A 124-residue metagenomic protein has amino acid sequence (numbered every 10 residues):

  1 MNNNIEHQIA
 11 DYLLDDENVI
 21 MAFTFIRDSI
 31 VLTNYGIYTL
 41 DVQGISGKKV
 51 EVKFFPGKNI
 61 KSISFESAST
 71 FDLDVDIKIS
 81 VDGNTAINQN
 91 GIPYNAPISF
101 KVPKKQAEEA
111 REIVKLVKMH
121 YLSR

Functional and structural regions predicted by a protein language model:
M1-L32, Y94-A96, P103-I113: Anionic N-terminal interaction surfaces
I5-D11, E51, F65-E66, A86-N88: Intrinsically disordered, low-complexity boundary segments flanking structured domains
M21-K49: Conserved beta-hairpin
I37-Y38, V50-A68, K78-D82: Phosphoinositide-dependent membrane-docking surfaces
Y38, Q43-E51, N84-N95: Acidic Ser/Thr/Pro-rich low-complexity disordered segments that often serve as glycosylated linkers/stalks around
G47, T70-D72, V117: Hydrophobic alpha-helical segments
E66-E112, S123: Canonical pleckstrin homology
K118-R124: Long, non-globular regulatory segments flanking folded domains
